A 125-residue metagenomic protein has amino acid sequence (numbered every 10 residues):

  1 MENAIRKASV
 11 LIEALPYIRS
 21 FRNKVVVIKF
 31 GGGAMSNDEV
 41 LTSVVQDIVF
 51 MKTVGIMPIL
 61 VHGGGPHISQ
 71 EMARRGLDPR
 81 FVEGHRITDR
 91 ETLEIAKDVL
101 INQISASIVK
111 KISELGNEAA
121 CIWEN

Functional and structural regions predicted by a protein language model:
M1-N125: Nucleotide/pyrophosphate-binding catalytic subdomain
